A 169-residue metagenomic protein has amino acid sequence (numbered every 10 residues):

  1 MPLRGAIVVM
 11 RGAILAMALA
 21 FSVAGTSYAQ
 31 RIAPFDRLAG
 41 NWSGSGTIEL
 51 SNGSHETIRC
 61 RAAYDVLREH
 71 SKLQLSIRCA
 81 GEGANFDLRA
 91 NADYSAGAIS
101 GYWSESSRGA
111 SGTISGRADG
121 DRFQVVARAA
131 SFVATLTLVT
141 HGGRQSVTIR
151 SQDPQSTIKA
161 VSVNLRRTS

Functional and structural regions predicted by a protein language model:
M1-V9: N-terminal secretory signal peptides that target proteins for export/translocation
R11-S22: Bacterial N-terminal signal peptides
A24-A29: Sec/Tat signal peptide C-region and signal peptidase I cleavage site
R31-V139, R150-S169: Central antiparallel beta-sheet cores of small beta-barrel/beta-sandwich binding domains
